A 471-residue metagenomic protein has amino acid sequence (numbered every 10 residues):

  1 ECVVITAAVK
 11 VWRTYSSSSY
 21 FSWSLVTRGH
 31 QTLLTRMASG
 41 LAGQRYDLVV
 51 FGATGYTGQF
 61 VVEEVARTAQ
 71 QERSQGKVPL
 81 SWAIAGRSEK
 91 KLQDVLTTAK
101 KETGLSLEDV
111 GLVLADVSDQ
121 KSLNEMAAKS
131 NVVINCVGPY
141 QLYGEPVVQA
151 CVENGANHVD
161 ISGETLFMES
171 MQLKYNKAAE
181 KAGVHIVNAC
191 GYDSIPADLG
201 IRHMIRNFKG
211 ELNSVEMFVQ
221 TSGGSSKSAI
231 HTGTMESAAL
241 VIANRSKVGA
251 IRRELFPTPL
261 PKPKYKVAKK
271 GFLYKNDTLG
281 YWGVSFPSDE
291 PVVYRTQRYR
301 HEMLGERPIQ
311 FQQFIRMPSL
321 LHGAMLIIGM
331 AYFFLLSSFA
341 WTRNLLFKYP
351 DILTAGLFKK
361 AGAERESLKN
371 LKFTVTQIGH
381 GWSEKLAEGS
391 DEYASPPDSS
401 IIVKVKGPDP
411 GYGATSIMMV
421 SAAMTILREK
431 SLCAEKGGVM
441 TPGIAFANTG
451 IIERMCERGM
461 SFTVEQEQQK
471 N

Functional and structural regions predicted by a protein language model:
G40, R206-N471: C-terminal catalytic/substrate-binding lobe primarily of soluble NAD(P)-dependent oxidoreductases
Y46-A69: N-terminal Rossmann NAD(P)H-binding glycine-rich loop of SDR-like oxidoreductase domains
V78-L105: Glycine-rich phosphate-binding loop and adjoining beta1-alpha1-beta2 segment of Rossmann-like nucleotide-binding folds
V113-K129, P139: Conserved Rossmann-fold cofactor-binding substructure of NAD(P)-dependent oxidoreductases
A127-C136, H158-V159: N-terminal Rossmann-like NAD(P) cofactor-binding module of classical short-chain dehydrogenase/reductase
G138-F256, S288, V292-R295: Glycine-/Pro-rich loop/turn segments that contact NAD(P) or position catalytic residues in Rossmann-like domains
